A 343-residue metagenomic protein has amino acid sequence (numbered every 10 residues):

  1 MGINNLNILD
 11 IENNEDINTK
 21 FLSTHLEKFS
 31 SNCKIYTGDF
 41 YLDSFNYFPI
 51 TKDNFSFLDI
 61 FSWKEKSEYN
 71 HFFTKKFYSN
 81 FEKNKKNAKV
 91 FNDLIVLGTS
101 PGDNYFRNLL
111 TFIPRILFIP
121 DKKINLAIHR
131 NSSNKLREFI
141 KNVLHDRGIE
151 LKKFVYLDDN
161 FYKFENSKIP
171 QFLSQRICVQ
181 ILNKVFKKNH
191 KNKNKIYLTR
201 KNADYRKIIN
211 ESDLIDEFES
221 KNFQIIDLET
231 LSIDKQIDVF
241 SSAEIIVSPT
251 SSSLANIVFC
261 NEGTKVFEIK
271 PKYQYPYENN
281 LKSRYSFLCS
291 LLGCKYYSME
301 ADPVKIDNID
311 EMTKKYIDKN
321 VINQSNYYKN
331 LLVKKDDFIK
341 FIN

Functional and structural regions predicted by a protein language model:
M1-N343: The feature primarily captures lumenal catalytic ectodomains of type II secretory-pathway glycosyltransferases
